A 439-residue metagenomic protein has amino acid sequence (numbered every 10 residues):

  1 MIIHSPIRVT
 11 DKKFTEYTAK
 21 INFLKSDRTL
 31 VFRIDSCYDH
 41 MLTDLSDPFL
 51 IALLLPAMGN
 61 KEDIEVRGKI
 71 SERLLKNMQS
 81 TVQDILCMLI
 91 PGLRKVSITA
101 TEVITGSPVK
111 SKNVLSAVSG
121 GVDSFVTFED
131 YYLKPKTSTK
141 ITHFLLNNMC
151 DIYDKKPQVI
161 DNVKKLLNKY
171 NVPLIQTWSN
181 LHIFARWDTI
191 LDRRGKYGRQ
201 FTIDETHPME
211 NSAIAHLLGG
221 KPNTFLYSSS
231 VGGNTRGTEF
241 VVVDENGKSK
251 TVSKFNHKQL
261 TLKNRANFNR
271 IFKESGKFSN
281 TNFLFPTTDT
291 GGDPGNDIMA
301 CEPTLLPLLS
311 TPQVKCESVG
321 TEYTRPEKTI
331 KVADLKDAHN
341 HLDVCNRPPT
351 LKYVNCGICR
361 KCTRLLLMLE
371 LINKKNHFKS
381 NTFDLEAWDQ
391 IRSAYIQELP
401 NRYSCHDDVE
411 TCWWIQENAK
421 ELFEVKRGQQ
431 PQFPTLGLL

Functional and structural regions predicted by a protein language model:
M1-K20, A52, A57-I64, G68-A117 (+2 more regions): Nucleotide-activated chemistry modules centered on ATP-dependent adenylation/adenylyltransferase
L24-T43: N-terminal, positively charged, Ser/Thr/Ala/Gly-biased leader segments that form transit/presequence-like amphipathic
Y38, L42-L54: Extended acidic/polar, glycine-enriched regions that form or flank non-catalytic beta-rich accessory modules
